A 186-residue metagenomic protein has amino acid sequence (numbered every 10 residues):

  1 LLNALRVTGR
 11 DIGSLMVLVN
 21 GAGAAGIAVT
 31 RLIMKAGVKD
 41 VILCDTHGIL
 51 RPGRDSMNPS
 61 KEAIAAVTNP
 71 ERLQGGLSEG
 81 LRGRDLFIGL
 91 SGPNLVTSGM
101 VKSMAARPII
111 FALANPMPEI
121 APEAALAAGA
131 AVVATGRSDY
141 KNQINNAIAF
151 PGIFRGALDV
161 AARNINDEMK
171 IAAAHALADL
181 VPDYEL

Functional and structural regions predicted by a protein language model:
L1-I88: Glycine-rich phosphate/diphosphate-binding loop of Rossmann-like nucleotide-binding domains
L1-S14, A112-L186: Adenosine-phosphate binding glycine-rich loop
A22, G26, P70-L73, L77-G80 (+5 more regions): Generic structural signal for well-ordered, non-membrane alpha-helical segments in soluble metabolic enzymes
G23, H47, G92, R137-D139 (+1 more regions): A broadly conserved detector of short glycine/acidic/proline-rich loop/turn motifs that flank catalytic sites and bind
A28, P52, V96, E119 (+1 more regions): Active-site-proximal flexible loops/turns
A63-V132, R137-K141: Rossmann-like adenosine-cofactor binding region
